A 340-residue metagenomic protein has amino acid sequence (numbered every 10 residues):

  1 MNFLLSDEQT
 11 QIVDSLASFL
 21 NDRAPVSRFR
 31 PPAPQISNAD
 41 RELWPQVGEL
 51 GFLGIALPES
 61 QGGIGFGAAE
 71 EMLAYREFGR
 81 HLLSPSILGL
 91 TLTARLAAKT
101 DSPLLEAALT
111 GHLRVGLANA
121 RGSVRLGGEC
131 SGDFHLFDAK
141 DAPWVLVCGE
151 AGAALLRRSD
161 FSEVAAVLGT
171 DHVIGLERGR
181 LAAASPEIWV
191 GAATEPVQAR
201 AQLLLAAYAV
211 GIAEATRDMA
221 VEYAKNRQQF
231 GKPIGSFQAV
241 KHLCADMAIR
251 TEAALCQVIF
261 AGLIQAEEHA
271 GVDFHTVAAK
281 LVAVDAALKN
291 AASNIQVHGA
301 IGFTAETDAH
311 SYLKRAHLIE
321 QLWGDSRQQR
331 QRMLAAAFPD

Functional and structural regions predicted by a protein language model:
M1-H81, A199-D340: Alpha-helical interface subdomain recognition
M1-L4, T93, S185: Charged, low-complexity surface segments at secondary-structure and domain boundaries
F29, T93, L104-L105, T194 (+1 more regions): Generic structural signal of hydrophobic/aromatic residues within well-ordered alpha-helices of folded domains
H81-G89: Short, flexible active-site-proximal loops enriched in glycine and acidic residues
L82, R95, K99-D218, E222: FAD-binding core of flavoproteins
G89-R95: Well-ordered alpha-helical segments within folded domains of soluble proteins
